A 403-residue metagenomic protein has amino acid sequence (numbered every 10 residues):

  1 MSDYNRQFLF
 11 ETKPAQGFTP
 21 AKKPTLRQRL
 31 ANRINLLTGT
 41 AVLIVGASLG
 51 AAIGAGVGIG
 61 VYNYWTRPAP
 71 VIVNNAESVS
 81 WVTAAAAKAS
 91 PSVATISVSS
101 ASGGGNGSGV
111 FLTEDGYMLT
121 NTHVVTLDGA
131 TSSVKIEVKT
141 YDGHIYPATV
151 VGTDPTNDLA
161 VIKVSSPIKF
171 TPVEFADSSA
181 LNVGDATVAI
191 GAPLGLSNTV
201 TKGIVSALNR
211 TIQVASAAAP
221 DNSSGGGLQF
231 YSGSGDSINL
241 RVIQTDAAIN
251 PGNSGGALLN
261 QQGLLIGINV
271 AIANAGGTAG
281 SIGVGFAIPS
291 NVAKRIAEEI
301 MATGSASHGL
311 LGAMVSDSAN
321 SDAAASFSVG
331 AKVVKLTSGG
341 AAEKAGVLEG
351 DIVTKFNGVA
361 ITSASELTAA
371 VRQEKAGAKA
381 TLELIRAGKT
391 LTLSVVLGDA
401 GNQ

Functional and structural regions predicted by a protein language model:
T38-T40, A76-V82, S97-L119, H144-T149 (+6 more regions): A conserved glycine-rich beta-strand in the N-terminal activation segment of trypsin-fold
G46-G58, S99-A130, S178, V359: Catalytic histidine site
A55-S108, T122, L159, N182 (+1 more regions): N-terminal activation segment of mature serine protease catalytic domains
A55-V73, V214-A217, I268-S318: Interdomain regulatory linker/hinge segments that flank or connect interaction modules in polarity/junction/synaptic
G60-Y64, E114, L119-T156, P167-K169: Catalytic-histidine neighborhood of serine endopeptidases, predominantly the chymotrypsin-like S1/PA family
S100-G105, V124-S133, F170, I190-I204 (+3 more regions): Active-site loop architecture of trypsin-fold serine endopeptidases
G105, N239, I243-Q244, A248 (+4 more regions): PDZ/PDZ-like groove recognition
T149-V151, K169-S197, I204, I288 (+3 more regions): Active-site substrate-binding loop(s) of clan PA
